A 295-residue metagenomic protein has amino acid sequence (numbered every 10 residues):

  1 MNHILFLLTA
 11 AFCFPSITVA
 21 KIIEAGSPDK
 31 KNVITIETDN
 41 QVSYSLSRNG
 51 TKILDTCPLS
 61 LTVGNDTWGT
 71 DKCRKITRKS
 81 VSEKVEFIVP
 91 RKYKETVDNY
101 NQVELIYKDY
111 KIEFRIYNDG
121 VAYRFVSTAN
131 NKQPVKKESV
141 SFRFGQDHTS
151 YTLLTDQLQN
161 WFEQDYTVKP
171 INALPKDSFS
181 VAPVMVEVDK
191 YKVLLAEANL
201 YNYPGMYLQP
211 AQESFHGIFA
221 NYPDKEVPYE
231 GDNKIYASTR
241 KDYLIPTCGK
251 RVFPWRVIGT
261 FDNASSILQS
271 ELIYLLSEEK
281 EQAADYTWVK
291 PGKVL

Functional and structural regions predicted by a protein language model:
M1-I22: Bacterial Sec-dependent N-terminal signal peptides
I22-Q269: N-terminal accessory beta-strand-rich subdomains and adjacent acidic, glycine-rich linkers that precede catalytic cores
L272-I273: Acidic/glycine-rich phosphate/pyrophosphate-binding loops and surrounding catalytic core that coordinate Mg2+
S277-T287: Long, charged amphipathic helices and adjacent flexible linkers at domain junctions
T287-L295: Glycan-processing catalytic domains of CAZymes
